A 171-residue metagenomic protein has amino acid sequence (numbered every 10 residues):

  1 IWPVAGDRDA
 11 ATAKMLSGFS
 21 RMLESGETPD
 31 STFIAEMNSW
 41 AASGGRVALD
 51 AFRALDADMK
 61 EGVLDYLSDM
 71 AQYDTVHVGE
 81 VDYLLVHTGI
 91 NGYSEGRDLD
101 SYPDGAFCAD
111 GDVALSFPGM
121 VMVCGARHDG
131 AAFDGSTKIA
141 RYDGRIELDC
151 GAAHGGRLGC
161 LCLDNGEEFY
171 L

Functional and structural regions predicted by a protein language model:
I1-T32: Core catalytic region of metal-dependent phosphoesterases/phosphodiesterases, especially metallo-beta-lactamase-like
T32, N38-G156, L163-L171: Acidic, His/Gly-enriched loop-helix segments that form or flank divalent-metal centers in metallo-dependent hydrolases
